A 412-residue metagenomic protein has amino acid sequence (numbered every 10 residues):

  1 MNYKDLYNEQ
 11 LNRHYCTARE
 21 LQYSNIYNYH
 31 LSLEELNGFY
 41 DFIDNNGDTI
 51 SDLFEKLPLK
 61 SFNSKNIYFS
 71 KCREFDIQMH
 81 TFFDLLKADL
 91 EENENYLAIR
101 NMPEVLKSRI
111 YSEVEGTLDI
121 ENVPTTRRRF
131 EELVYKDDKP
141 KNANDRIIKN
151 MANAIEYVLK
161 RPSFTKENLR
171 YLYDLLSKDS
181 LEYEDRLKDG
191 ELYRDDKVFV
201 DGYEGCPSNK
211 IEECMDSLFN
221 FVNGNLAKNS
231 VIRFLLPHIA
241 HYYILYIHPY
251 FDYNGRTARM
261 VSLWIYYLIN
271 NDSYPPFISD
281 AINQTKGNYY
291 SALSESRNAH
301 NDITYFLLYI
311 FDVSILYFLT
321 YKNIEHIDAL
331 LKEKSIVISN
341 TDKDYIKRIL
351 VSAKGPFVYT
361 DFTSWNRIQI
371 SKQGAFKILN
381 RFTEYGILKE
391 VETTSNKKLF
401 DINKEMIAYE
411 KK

Functional and structural regions predicted by a protein language model:
M1-S64, F199-N323: Phosphate/pyrophosphate-binding active-site loops
D41-L86, R100, S108-Y111: N-terminal accessory alpha/beta regions
F62, T126, E390-V391: A local structural micro-motif
S70-C72, D76, N142, S339-K343: Ser/Thr-centered flexible coil motifs
C72, T126, T165, L176 (+8 more regions): Helix N-cap and loop-to-helix transition residues
E74, A88-A98, P103-F251, R259 (+1 more regions): Active-site core of Fic-domain adenylyltransferases
A240-P249, R259-K412: C-terminal regulatory or interaction extensions
